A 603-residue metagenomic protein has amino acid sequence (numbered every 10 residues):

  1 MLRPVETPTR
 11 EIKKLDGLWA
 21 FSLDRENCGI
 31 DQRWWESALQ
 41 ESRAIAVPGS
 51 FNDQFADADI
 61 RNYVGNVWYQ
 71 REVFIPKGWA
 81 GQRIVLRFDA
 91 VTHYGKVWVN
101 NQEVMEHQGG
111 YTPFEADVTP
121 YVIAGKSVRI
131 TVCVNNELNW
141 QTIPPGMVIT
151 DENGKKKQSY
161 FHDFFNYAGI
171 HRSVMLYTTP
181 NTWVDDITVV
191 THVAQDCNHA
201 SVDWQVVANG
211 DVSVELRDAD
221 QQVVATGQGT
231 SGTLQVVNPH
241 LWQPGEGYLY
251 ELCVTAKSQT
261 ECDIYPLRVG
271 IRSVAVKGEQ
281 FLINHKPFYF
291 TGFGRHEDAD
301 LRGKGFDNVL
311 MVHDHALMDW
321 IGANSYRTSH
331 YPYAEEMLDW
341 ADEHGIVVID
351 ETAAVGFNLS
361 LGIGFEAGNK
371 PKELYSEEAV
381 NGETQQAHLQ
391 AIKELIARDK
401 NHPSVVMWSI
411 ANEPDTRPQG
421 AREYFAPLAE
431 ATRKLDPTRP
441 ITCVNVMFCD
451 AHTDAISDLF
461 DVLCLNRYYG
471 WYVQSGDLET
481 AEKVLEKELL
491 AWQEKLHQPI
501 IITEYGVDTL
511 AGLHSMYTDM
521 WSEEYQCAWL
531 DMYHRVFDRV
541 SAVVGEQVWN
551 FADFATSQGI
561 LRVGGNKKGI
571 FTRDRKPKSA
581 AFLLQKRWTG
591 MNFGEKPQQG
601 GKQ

Functional and structural regions predicted by a protein language model:
M1-V348, A391, A397, V406-M407 (+4 more regions): Secreted/periplasmic carbohydrate-active enzymes, especially glycoside hydrolases
V5-R33, G154, N166-G169, L176 (+4 more regions): Substrate-binding clefts and catalytic carboxylate motifs of secreted carbohydrate-active enzymes
H93-G95, L138-Q141, E297, A334 (+6 more regions): Flexible loop/turn segments at secondary-structure boundaries
G146-G154, L338-V347, S360-E377, T384 (+1 more regions): Aromatic- and acidic-residue-enriched segments that line the glycan-binding/catalytic groove of carbohydrate-active
T291-H296, K304, E351-Q386, I392 (+3 more regions): Aromatic- and acidic-residue-enriched carbohydrate-binding clefts of CAZyme catalytic domains
K304, N308, E378-Q385, P418 (+3 more regions): Flexible, glycine- and charge-enriched loops at secondary-structure boundaries
G345-V347, A353, R439-P440, P499: Proline-centered loop/turn at the N-terminus of a beta-strand
Y375-Q385, V405, S409-A431, L435-D436: Active-site cleft segment of glycoside hydrolase catalytic domains centered on the general acid/base Glu
